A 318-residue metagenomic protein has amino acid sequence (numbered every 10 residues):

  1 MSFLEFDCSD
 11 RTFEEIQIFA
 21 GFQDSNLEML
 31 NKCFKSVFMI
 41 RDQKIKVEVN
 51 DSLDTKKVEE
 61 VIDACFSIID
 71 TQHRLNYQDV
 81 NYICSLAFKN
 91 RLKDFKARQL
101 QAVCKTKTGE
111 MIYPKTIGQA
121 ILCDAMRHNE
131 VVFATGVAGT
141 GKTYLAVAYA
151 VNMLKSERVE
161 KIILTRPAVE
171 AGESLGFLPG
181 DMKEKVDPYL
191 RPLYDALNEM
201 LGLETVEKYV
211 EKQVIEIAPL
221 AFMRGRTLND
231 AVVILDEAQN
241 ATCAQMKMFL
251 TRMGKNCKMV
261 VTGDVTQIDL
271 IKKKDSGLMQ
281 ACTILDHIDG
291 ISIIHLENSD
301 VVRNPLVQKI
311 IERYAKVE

Functional and structural regions predicted by a protein language model:
M1-I18: Short glycine-/aliphatic-rich beta-strand segments at the starts of folded cytosolic domains
C8-D10, I40-D42, V49, R166 (+2 more regions): Flexible glycine-/small-residue-rich
E15-F34: Short amphipathic alpha-helix segments
N26, K57-V61, M246: Hydrophobic side chains in well-ordered alpha-helices
K35-F38, I293-I294: A short linear hydrophobic-aromatic micro-motif
M39-Q99: Interdomain "pre-motor" coupling segment immediately N-terminal to P-loop NTPase/helicase cores
C104, T108-L235, Q239-E318: Conserved helicase motor core of SF1/SF2 NTP-dependent helicases
